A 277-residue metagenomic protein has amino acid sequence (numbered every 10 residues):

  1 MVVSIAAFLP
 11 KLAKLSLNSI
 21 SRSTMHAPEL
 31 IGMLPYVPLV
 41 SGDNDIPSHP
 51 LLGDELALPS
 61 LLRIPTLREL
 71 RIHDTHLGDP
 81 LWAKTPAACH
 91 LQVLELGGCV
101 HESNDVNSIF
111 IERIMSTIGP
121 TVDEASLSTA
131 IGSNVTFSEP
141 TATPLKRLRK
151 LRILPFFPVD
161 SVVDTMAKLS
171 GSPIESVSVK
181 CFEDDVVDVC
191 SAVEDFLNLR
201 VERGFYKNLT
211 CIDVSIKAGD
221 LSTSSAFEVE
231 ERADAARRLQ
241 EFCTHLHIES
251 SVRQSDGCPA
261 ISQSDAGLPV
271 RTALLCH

Functional and structural regions predicted by a protein language model:
M1-H277: Leucine-rich repeat
